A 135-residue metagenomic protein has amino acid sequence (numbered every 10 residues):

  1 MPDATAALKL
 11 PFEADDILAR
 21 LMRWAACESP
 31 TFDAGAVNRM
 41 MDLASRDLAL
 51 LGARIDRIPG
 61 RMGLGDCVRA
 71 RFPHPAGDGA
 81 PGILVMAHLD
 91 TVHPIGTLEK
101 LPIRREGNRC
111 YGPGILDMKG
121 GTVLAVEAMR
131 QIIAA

Functional and structural regions predicted by a protein language model:
P2-I115, I133-A134: Acidic/His- and Gly-rich active-site-bordering loop/insert found across diverse amide/peptide-bond hydrolases
M118-A135: Acidic/histidine-rich catalytic neighborhood of metal-dependent amide-processing enzymes
